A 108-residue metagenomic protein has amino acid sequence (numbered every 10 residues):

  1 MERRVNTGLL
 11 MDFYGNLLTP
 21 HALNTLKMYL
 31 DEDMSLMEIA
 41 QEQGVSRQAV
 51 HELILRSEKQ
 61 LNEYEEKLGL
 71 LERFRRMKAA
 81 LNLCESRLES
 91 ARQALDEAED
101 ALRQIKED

Functional and structural regions predicted by a protein language model:
E2-G15: Short, Lys/Arg-enriched N-terminal segment that forms or immediately precedes the first helix of a structured domain
P20-D31: Short amphipathic alpha helix immediately N-terminal
L36: Helix-turn-helix DNA-binding elements, focusing on the entry/boundary residues of the two helices that contact DNA
I39-A40: Short alpha-helical "recognition helix" segments of helix-turn-helix
Q48: Key DNA-contact positions within bacterial/archaeal DNA-binding proteins
L53-R56: Residues within the DNA-recognition helix of helix-turn-helix
E58-E65: C-terminal flanking helix
L68-S90: Intrinsically disordered, low-complexity basic tails/linkers immediately adjacent to helix-turn-helix/homeobox/MYB/SANT
